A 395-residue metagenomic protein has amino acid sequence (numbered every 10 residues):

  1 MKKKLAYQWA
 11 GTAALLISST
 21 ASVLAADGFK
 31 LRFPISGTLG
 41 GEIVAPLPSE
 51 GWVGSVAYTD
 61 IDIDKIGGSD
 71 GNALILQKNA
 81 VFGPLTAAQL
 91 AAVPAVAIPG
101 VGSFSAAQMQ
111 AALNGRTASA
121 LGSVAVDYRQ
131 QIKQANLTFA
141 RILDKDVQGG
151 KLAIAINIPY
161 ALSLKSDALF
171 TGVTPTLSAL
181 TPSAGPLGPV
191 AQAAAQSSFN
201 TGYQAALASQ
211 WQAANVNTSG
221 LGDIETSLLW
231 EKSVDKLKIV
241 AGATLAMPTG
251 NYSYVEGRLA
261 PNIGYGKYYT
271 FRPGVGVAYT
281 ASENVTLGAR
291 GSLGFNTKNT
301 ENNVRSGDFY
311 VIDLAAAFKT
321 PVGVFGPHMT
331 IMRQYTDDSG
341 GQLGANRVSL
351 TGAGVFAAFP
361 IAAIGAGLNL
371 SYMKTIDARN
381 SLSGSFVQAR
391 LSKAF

Functional and structural regions predicted by a protein language model:
K2-A10: Bacterial N-terminal signal peptides that target proteins for export
A25-F29, I43-G51, I63-G67, I142-A153 (+8 more regions): Short loop/turn motifs that connect adjacent beta-strands in outer-membrane beta-barrel proteins
A26-G222: A subset of solvent-exposed loop/turn segments in beta-rich extracellular surface proteins, enriched in glycine
K30, T59-I61, G71-L76, A112-L113 (+2 more regions): Outer membrane beta-barrel transmembrane domains
G40-G41, L121-D127, S209-N215, G257-I263 (+3 more regions): Extracellular loop and loop/strand-boundary signature of outer-membrane beta-barrel proteins
A45, V56, L137-R141, I156 (+9 more regions): Residues on the lipid-exposed face of transmembrane beta-strands in outer-membrane beta-barrel proteins
E50, R129-A135, L169, T218-I224 (+4 more regions): Residues that define the transmembrane beta-barrel architecture of outer-membrane proteins
K238-L245, T249, S253-S339: Detector for outer-membrane/organellar transmembrane beta-barrel domains, recognizing the amphipathic beta-strand
